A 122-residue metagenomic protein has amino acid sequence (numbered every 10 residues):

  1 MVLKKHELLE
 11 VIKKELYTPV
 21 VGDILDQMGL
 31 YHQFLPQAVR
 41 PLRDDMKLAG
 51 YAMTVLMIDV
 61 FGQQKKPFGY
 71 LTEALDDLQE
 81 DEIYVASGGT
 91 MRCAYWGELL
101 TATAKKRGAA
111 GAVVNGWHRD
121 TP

Functional and structural regions predicted by a protein language model:
M1-K66, Y70: Intrinsically disordered, low-complexity regions enriched in acidic/Ser/Thr/Pro/Gln residues
L9, P36, M46, Y84 (+2 more regions): Aromatic-enriched hydrophobic runs in primary sequence
A74-T101, K105-N115: Extracellular/luminal Protease-associated
R119-P122: Histidine/lysine/aspartate-rich catalytic loop segments that bind and position anionic ligands
